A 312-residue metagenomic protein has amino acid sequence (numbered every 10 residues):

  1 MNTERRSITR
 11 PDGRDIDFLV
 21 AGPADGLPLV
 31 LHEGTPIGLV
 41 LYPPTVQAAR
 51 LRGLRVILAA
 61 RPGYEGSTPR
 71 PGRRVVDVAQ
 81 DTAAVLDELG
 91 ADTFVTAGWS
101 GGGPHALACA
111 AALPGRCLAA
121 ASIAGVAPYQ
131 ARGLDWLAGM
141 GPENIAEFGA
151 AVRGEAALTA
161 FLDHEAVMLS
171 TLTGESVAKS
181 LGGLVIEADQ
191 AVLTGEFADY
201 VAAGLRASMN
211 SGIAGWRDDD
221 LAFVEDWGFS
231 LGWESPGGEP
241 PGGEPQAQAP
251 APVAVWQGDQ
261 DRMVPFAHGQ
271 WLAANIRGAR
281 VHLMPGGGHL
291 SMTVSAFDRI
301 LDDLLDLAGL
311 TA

Functional and structural regions predicted by a protein language model:
M1-V20: N-terminal cap/lid segment of alpha/beta-hydrolase-fold proteins
R14-G66: Conserved HGGG/HGGXW glycine-rich cap/lid loop of the alpha/beta-hydrolase fold
D77-F94: Conserved acidic catalytic loop of the alpha/beta-hydrolase fold
T93-W136: Conserved hydrolase catalytic core segment
M140-W233: Alpha/beta-hydrolase
A249, V255-Q257, D261: Short beta-strand/loop motif that positions the catalytic acidic residue of the alpha/beta-hydrolase fold
R262-H268: Conserved alpha/beta-hydrolase "acid-adjacent" motif
G278-A312: Catalytic active-site module of serine/aspartate enzymes centered on a nucleophile-bearing elbow/loop
